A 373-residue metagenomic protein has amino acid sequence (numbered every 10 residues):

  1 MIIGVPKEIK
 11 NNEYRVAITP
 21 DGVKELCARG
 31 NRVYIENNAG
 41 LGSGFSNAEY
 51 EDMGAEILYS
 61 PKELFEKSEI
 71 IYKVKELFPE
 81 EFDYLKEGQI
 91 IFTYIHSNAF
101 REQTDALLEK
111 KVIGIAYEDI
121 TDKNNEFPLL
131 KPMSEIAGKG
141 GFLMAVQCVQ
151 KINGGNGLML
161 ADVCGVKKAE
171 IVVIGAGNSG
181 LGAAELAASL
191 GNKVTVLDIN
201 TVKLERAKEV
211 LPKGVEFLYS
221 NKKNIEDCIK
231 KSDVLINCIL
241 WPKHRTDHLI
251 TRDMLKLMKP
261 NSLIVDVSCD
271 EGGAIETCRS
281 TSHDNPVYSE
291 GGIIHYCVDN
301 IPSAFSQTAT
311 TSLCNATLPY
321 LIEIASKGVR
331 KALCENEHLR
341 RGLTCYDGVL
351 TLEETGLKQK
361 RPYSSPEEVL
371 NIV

Functional and structural regions predicted by a protein language model:
P6-K7, N11-G42, I152-L240: Glycine-rich phosphate/diphosphate-binding loop of Rossmann-like nucleotide-binding domains
V23, N47, T104, F142 (+4 more regions): Generic hydrophobic/aromatic pocket-lining and core-packing "Φ" positions
Y34-I57: N-terminal beta-loop-helix "entrance" segment that forms/cooperates in small-molecule cofactor or anionic ligand
K67-S68, S232: An anion/phosphate-binding loop that grips the pyrophosphate of nucleotide cofactors and donors
E69, K75-E76, I95-H96, N221 (+3 more regions): Short glycine-/small-residue-rich Rossmann-like dinucleotide-binding loops
I70-V149: Phosphate/diphosphate ligand-binding glycine-rich loop within oxidoreductases
E118-M144, C148-M159, K168, C269 (+1 more regions): Adenosine-phosphate binding glycine-rich loop
E209-G292: Rossmann-like adenosine-cofactor binding region
